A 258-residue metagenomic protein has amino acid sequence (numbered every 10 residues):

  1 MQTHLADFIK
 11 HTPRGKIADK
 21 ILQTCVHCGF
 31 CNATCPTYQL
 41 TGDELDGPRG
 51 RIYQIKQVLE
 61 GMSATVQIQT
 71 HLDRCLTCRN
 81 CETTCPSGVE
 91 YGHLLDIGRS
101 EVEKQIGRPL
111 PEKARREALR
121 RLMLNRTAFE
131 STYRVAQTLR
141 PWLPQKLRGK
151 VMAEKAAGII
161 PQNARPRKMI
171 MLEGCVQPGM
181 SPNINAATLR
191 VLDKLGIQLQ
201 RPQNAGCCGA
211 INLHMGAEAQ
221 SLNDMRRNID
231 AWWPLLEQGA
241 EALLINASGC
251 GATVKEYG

Functional and structural regions predicted by a protein language model:
M1-C75: Ferredoxin-type iron-sulfur electron-transfer modules and their immediate structural context
D19-L22, I52-A205, I211-G258: Iron-sulfur-cluster electron-transfer modules
